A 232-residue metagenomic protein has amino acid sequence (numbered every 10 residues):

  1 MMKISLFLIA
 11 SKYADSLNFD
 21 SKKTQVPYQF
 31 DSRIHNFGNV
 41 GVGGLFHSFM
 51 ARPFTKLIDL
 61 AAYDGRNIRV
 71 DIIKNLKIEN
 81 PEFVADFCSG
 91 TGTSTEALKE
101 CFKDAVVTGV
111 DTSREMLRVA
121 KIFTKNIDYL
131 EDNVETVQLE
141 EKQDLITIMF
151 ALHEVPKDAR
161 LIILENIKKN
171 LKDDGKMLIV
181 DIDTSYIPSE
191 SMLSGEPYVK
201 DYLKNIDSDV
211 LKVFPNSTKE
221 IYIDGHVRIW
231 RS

Functional and structural regions predicted by a protein language model:
M2-A10, A14-S16: N-terminal chloroplast transit peptides
L17-P53: N-terminal, positively charged/glycine-rich alpha-helical extensions of SAM-dependent methyltransferases
F54-D71: Conserved SAM-binding loop and adjacent beta-strand
A85, T91-E135: Class I SAM-dependent methyltransferase SAM/SAH-binding core
T136-E140: Short conserved loop adjoining the S-adenosyl-L-methionine
T147: A conserved beta-strand element that flanks and buttresses the S-adenosyl-L-methionine
L161-D173: A short glycine-rich, Lys/Arg-flanked "PGG" loop and its adjoining helix->strand segment in the class I
L178-W230: C-terminal alpha-helical "lid/dimerization" subdomain adjacent to the S-adenosyl-L-methionine
